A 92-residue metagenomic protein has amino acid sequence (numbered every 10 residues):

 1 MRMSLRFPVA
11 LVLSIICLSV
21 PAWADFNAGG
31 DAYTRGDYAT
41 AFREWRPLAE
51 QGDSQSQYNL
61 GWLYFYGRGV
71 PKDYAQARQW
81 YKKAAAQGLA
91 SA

Functional and structural regions predicted by a protein language model:
M1-V9: Bacterial N-terminal signal peptides that target proteins for export
P8-S19: Bacterial N-terminal signal peptides
V20-A24: Sec/Tat signal peptide C-region and signal peptidase I cleavage site
D25-A32, E44-L48, N59-Y66: Hydrophobic face of amphipathic alpha-helices that form TPR/SEL1-like repeat modules and related alpha-solenoid
Y33, D37, E50-D53, Y66-R68 (+3 more regions): Short helix-capping/linker turns of helical repeat alpha-solenoids
Y58-N59, S91: Alpha-solenoid helical repeat scaffolds
